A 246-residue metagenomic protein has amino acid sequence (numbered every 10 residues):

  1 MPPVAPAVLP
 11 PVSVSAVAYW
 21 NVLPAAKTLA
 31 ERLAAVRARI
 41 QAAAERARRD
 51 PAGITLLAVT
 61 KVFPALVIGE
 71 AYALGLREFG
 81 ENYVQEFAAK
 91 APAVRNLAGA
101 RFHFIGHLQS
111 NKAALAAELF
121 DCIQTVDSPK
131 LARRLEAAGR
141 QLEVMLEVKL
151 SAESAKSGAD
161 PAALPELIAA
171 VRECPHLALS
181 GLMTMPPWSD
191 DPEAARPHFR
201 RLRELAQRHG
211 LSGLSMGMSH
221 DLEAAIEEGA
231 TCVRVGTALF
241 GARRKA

Functional and structural regions predicted by a protein language model:
P2, L9-H220, I226-E228, F240-A242: Conserved alpha/beta-domain cores
A230-A246: Gly/Pro- and small hydrophobic-enriched strand-loop and loop-to-helix capping segments that sit at the rims
